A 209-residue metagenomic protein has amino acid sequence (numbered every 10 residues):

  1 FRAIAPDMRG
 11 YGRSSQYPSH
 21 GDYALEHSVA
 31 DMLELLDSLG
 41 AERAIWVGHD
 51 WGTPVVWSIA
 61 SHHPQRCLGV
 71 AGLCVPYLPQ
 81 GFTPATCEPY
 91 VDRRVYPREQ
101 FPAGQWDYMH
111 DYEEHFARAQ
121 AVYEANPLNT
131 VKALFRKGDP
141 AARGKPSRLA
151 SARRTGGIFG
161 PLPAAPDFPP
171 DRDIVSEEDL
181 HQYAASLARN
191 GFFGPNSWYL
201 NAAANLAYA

Functional and structural regions predicted by a protein language model:
R2-D7, D37: A fold-wide structural signal in alpha/beta-hydrolase
Y11-S15, H20-V47, W51-A209: Flexible "cap/lid" subdomain of the alpha/beta-hydrolase fold that forms the substrate-access gate
